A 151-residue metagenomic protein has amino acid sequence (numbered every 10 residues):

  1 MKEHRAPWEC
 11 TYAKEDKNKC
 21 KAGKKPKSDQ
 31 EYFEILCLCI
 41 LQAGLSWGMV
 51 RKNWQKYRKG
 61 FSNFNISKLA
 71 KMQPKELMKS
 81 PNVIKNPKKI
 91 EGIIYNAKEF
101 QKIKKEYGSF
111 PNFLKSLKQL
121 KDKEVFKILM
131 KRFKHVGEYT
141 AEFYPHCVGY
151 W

Functional and structural regions predicted by a protein language model:
M1-I84: N-terminal polyanion-binding entry modules of DNA glycosylases/AP lyases and select other DNA-binding proteins
A43-M49, F100-G108, G149-W151: Short helix-capping/linker segments at secondary-structure and domain boundaries
Q55-K56, K98, K118, H146-G149: Short amphipathic alpha-helical surface patches that mediate protein-protein
G60-R132: Alpha-helical ds-nucleic-acid-binding substructure associated with the helix-hairpin-helix region of base-excision DNA
V125-K134, F143-W151: Phosphate-backbone recognition surface of nucleic-acid-processing proteins
